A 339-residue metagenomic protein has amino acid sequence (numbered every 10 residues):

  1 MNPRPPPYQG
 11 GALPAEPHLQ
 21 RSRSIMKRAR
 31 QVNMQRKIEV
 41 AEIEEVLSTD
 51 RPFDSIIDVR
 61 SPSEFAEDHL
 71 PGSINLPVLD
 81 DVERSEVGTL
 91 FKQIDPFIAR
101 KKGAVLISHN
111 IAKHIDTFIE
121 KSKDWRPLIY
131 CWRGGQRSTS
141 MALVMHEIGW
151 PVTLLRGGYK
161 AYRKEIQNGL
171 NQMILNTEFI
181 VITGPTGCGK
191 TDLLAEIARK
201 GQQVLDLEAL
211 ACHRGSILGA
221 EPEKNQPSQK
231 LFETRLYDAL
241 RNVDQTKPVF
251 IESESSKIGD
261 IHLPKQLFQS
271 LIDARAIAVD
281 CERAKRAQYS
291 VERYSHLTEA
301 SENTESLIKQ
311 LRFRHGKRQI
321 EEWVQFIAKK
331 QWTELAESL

Functional and structural regions predicted by a protein language model:
M1-N2, L13-P14: Short, positively charged low-complexity motifs
M26-P71, A99, Q167-L175, F179-T183: Flexible, polar/low-complexity N-terminal or interdomain linker segments that lie immediately upstream of folded
D50-S122: Positively charged, proline/Ser/Thr-rich regional signature most characteristic of the Rhodanese/CDC25-like
K102-R156: Catalytic cysteine-centered active loop of the rhodanese-like fold, especially the PTP/DSP P-loop
L128, W150-K164, D206-A211: A short glycine-rich beta-strand->turn/loop micro-motif centered on a GG-aromatic cluster
I180-R199: Glycine-rich phosphate-binding P-loop
L205-Q269: Conserved nucleotide-sensing/catalytic segment adjacent to the nucleotide-binding pocket in NTP-handling enzymes
Q269-A276, D280-L339: Conserved NTP phosphate-binding and transfer environment spanning the P-loop NTPase/kinase superfamily
